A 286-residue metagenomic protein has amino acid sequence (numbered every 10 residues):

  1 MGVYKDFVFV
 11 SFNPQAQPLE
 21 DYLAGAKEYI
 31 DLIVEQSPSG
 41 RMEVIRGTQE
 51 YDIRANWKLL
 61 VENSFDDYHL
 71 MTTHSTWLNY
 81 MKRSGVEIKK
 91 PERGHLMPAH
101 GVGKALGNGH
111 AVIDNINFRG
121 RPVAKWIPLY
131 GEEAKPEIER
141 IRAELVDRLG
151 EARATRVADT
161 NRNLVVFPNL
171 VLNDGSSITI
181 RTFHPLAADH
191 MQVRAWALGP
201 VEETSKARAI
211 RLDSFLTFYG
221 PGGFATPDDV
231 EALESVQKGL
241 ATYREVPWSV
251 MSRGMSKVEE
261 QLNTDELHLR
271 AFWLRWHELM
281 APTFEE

Functional and structural regions predicted by a protein language model:
G2-E286: C-terminal catalytic domain of Rieske-type non-heme iron oxygenases
